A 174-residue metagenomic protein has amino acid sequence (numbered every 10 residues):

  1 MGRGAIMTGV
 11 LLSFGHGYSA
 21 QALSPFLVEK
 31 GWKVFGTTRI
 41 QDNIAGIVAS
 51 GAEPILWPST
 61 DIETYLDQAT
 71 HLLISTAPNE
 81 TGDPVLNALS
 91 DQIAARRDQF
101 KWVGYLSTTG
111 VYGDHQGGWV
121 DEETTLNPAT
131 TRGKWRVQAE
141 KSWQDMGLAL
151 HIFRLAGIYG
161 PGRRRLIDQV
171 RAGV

Functional and structural regions predicted by a protein language model:
V10-H16: Conserved N-terminal Rossmann-fold NAD(P)-binding element of oxidoreductases
H16-G17, L155: Glycine-rich Rossmann-fold phosphate-binding loop(s) that bind the pyrophosphate of adenine dinucleotide cofactors
A20-Q21: N-terminal Rossmann-fold NAD(P) dinucleotide-binding loop
G36-Q41, W57-S59: N-terminal Rossmann-fold cofactor-binding loop
D67-G104, Q138-K141: NAD(P)-cofactor binding segment of oxidoreductase domains
D91-A129: Conserved Rossmann-fold NAD(P)-dependent oxidoreductase catalytic core, especially the SDR/UDP-sugar
Q116-I152: Catalytic helix-loop patch of NAD(P)-dependent Rossmann-fold dehydrogenases
Q144-V174: NAD(P)-dependent short-chain dehydrogenase/reductase
